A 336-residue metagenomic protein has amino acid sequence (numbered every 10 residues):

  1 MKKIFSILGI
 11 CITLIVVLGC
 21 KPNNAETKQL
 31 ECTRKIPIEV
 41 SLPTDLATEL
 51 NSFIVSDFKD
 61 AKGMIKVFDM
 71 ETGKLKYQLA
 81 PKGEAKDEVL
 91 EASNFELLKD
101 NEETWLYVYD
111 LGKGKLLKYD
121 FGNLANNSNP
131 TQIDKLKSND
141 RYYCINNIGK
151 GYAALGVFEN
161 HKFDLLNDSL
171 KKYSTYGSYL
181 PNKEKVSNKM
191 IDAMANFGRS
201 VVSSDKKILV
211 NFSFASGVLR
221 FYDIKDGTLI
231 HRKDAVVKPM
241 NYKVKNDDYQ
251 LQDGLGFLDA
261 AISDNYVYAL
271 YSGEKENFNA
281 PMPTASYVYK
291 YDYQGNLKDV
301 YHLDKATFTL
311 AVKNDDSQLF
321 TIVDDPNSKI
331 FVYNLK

Functional and structural regions predicted by a protein language model:
V16-G19: C-terminal motif of bacterial Sec signal peptides marking the signal peptidase cleavage site
N23-L42, N296: A short helix->beta-strand "capping" segment at the edge of beta-propeller domains
R34-I65, V267-E274: Beta-strand-rich domains and repeat architectures in extracellular enzymes and scaffolds, especially beta-propellers
P43-T48, N94-N101, Y143-I148, D192-D205 (+2 more regions): Structural signature of eukaryotic scaffold interfaces centered on beta-propeller domains
D69, P283-N296, N334: Beta-propeller blade signature
L75-W105, L111, N188, D304-T307: Blade-loop segments of beta-propeller domains
A85-E88, K238-N246, Y293-K313: Conserved blade-ending motifs and adjacent loop-strand segments that build the rim/top face of beta-propeller domains
L251-K290: Loop/turn-rich, solvent-exposed surfaces of beta-rich toroidal or solenoidal domains
